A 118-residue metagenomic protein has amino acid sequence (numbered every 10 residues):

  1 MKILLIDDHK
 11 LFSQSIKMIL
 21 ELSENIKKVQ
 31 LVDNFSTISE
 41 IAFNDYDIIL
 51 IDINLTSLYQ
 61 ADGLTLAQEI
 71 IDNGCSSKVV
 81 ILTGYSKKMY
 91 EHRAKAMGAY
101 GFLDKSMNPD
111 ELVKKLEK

Functional and structural regions predicted by a protein language model:
D7: Conserved acidic carboxylate
K10-Q30: Two-component/phosphorelay signaling modules centered on CheY-like receiver
L31-I48: Acidic, metal-coordinating helix/loop segments flanking the phosphotransfer/catalytic sites of two-component signaling
D52-N54: Active-site residues of response regulator receiver
A61, S86-L103: Alpha4 helix (beta4-alpha4-beta5 surface) of REC/receiver domains from two-component response regulators
A61-S76: Short amphipathic alpha-helix used as the core "switch/output" element in two-component signaling
M89, M107-L116: C-terminal output helix
